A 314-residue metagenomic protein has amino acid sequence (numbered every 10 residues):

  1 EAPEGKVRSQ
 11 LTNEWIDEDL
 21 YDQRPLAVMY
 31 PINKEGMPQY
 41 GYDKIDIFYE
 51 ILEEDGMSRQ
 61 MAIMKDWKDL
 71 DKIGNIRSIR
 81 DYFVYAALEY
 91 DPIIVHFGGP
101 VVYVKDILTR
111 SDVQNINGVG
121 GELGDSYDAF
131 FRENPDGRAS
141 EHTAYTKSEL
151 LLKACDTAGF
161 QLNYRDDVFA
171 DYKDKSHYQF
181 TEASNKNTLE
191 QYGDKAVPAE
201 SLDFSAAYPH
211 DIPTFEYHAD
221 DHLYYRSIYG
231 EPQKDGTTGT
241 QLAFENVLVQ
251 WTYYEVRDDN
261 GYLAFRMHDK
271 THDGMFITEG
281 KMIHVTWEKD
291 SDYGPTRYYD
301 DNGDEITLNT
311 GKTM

Functional and structural regions predicted by a protein language model:
A2-Y49, E54-M314: A surface/extracellular/periplasmic glyco- and lipid-processing/surface-interacting theme
